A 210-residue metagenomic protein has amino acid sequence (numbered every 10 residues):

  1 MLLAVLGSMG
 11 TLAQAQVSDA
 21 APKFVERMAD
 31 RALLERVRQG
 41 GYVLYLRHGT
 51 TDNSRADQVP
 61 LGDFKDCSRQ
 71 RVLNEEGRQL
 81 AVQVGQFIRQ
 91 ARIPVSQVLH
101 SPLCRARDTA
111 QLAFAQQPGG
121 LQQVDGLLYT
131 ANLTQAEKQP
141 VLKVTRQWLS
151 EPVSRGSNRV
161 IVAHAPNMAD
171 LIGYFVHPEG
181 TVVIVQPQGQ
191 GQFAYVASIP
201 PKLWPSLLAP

Functional and structural regions predicted by a protein language model:
M1-S8: Bacterial N-terminal signal peptides
T11-A15: Sec/Tat signal peptide C-region and signal peptidase I cleavage site
Q16-D125, T130-L133, Y174-I184, Q188-P210: Active-site-proximal alpha-helix that buttresses catalytic centers in soluble enzyme cores
G41-V43, S154-A163: Generic beta-sheet signal
L46-T51, I161-M168: Histidine-centered catalytic micro-motifs
A91-I93, P152-G156: Glycine-rich phosphate-binding loop signature in dinucleotide/nucleotide-binding domains
Q135-K143: Short, surface-exposed amphipathic charged segments that create phosphate/polyanion-binding patches used for binding
K143-V153: A short, acidic, amphipathic alpha-helical segment used as a generic capping/interface helix at domain edges
